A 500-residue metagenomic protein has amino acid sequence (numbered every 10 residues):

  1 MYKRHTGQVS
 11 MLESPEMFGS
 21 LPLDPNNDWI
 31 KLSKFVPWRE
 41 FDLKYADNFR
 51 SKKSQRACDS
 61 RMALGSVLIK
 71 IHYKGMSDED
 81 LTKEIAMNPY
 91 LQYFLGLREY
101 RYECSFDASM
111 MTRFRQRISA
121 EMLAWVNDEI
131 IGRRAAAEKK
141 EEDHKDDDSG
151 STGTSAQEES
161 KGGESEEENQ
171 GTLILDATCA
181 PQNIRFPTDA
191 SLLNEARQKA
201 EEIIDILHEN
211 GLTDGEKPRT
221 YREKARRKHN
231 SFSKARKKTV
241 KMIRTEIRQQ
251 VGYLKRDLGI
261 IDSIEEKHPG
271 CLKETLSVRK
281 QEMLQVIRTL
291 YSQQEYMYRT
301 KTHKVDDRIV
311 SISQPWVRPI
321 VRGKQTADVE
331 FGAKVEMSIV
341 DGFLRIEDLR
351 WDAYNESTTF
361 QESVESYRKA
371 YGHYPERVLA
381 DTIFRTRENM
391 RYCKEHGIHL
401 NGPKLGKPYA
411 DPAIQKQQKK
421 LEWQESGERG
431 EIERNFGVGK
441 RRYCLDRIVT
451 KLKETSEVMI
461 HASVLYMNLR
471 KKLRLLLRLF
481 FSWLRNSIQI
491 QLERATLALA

Functional and structural regions predicted by a protein language model:
M1-W38, D148-T154, R474-A500: Charged, often Cys/His-bearing segments associated with DNA-binding zinc-finger transcription factors
L23-G65, Y73-K74: Basic, short loop/linker segments at the boundary and entry of helix-turn-helix/winged-helix-like folds
N27, S66-V67, L81-T82, S105-F114 (+9 more regions): Short, conserved catalytic/metal-binding motifs centered on acidic residues
S54-C58, P89, L379-R387, G406-P408: Acidic, metal-coordinating catalytic cores used for nucleic-acid/nucleotide bond scission and strand-transfer chemistry
R98, Y102-Q314: Active-site- or DNA-interface-adjacent structural scaffold in DNA-acting proteins
K280-V286, Q293, M297-K301, K420-A500: Basic, amphipathic alpha-helical segments enriched in Lys/Arg and hydrophobic/aromatic residues
S311-T326: Flexible, glycine/threonine-enriched loop-and-boundary segments that flank and lead into catalytic domains of large
K324-A370: Electropositive, glycine- and tryptophan-enriched low-complexity nucleic-acid-binding patches
